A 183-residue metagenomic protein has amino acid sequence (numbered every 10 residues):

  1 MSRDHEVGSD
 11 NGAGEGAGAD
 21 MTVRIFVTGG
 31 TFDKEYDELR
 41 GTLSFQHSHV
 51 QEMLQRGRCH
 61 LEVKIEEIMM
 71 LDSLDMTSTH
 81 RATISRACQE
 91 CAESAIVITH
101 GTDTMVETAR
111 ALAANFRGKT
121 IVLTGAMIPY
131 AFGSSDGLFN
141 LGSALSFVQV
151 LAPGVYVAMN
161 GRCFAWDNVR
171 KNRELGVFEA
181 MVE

Functional and structural regions predicted by a protein language model:
D4-A19: Intrinsically disordered, low-complexity terminal tails and inter-domain linkers enriched for S/T/G/P/D/E
G18-E183: Active-site histidine-anchored catalytic micro-motif
